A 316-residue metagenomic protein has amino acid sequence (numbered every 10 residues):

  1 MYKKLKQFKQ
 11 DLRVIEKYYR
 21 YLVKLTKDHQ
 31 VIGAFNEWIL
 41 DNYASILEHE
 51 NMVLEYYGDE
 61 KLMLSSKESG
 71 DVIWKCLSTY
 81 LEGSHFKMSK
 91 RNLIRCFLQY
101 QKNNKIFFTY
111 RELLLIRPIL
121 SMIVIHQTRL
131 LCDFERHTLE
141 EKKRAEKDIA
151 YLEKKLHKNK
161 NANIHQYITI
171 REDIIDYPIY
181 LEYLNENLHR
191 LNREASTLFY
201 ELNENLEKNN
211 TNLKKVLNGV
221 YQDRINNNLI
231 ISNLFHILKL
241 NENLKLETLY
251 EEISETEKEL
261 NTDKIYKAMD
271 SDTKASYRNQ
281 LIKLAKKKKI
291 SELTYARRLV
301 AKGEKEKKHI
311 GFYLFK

Functional and structural regions predicted by a protein language model:
M1-K67, R95, Q99, K143-A150: ATP-dependent phospho-/nucleotidyl transfer catalytic cores
M1-L12, E16-T26, K142, E146-K316: Basic, amphipathic N-terminal segments
W38, S65-V72, N92, I116-V124 (+2 more regions): Secondary-structure capping and boundary motifs in well-ordered enzyme cores
L54, L81, I123-V124, T128 (+2 more regions): Short alpha-helix boundary/capping elements
E55-T79, F312-Y313: Active-site-adjacent "gating/activation" loops or surface patches in catalytic cores
M63-S66, L115-I119, T138-E141, R297-K302: A glycine-rich phosphate-binding loop feature that marks nucleotide/adenosyl-phosphate handling sites
S69-F108, L120-H137: Active-site activation/catalytic loop segments of kinase-like enzymes and analogous catalytic loops in related
Y80-M88, N104, R111-E112, D263-D272 (+1 more regions): Extended amphipathic alpha-helical scaffold segments
